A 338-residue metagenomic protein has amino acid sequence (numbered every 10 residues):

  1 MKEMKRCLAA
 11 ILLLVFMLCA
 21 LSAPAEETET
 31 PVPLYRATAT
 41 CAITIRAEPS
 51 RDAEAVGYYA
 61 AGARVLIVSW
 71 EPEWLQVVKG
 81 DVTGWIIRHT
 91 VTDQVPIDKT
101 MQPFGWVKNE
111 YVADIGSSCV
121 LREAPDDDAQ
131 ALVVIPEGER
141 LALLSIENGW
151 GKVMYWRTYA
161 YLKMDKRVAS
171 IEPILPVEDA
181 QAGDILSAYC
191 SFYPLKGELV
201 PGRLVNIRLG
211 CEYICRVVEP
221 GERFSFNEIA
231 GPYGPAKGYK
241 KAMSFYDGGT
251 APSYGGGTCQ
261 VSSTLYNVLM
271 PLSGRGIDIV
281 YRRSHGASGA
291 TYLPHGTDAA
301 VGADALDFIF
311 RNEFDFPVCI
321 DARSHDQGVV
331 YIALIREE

Functional and structural regions predicted by a protein language model:
M4-A25: Sec-dependent N-terminal signal peptides of Gram-positive bacterial secreted proteins and lipoproteins
A25-T44, G57-A61, V68-E71, T92-V120 (+3 more regions): SH3-family beta-barrel domains
A39, L66-S69, A142-L143, I279 (+1 more regions): A structural signal for short, hydrophobic beta-strand segments that form beta-sheets in beta-rich/all-beta domains
R46-E48, L121-D126, I335-E338: Core beta-strand residues in small-molecule sensory/regulatory alpha/beta domains
P49-E54, P125-Q130, G210-C211: Short alpha-helix capping/helix-loop boundary micro-motifs
D52, Y58, W70, D128 (+2 more regions): Solvent-exposed, acidic/flexible segments
V56-H89, V133-D165: SH3/SH3-like beta-barrel superfamily modules
Q102-W106, P136-E137, I146-E147, V168-E338: Well-ordered beta-sheet/strand-loop patches within structured domains
